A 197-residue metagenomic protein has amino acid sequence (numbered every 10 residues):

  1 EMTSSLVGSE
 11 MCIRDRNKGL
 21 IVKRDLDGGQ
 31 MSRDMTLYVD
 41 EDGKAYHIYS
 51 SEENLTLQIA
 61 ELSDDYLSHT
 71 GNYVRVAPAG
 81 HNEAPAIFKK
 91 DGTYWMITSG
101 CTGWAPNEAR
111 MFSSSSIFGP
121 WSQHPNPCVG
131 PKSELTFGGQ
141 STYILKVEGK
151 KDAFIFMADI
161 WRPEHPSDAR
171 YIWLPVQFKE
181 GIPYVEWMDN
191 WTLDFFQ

Functional and structural regions predicted by a protein language model:
E1-G8, I13: Single conserved hydrophobic/aromatic residue that forms the stacking wall/gate of nucleotide- or nucleobase-binding
S9-E10, L62, S114-S115: Conserved Ser/Thr-centered positions that define the repeating blades of beta-propeller domains
R14-V39, Q58-K89, P120-Y143, E186-Q197: Surface loop/turn signatures of beta-propeller and other carbohydrate-active proteins
N17, I21, D34-E53, Q58 (+4 more regions): Hydrophobic core segments of beta-strands in well-ordered, beta-rich domains
L26-G28, C101-W104, E134-L135, E164-S167: Short consensus segments that form the blades of beta-propeller domains, in both extracellular/periplasmic
L55-E61, A105-F112, H165-W173: Structural motif
E108-F118, Q123-R162: Catalytic-core region of carbohydrate-active enzymes that cleave or remodel glycosidic bonds
P163-Q197: Beta-propeller fold recognition
